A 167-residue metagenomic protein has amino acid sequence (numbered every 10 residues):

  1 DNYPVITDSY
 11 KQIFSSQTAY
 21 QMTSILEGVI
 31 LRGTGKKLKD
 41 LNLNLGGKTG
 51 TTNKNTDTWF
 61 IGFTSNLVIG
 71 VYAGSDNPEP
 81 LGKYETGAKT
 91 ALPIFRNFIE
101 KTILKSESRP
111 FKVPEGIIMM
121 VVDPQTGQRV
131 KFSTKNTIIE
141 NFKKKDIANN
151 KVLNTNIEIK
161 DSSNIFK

Functional and structural regions predicted by a protein language model:
D1-E140, K144, K151: A penicillin-recognizing enzyme superfamily signal
L153-K167: C-terminal functional modules
